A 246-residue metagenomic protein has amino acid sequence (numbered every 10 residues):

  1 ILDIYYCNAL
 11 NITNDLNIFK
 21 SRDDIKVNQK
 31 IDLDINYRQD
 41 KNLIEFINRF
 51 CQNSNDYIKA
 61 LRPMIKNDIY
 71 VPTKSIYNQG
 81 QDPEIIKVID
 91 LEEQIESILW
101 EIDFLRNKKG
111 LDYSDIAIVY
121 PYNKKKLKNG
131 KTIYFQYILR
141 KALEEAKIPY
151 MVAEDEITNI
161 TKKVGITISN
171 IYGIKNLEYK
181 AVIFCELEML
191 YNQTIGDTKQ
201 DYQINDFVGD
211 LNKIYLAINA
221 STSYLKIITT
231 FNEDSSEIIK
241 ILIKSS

Functional and structural regions predicted by a protein language model:
I1-Q81, K226, I238-S246: Conserved RecA-like helicase ATPase core segment that couples NTP binding/hydrolysis to strand translocation
R22, F50, E101-L105, K109: Hydrophobic helix-cap positions at the C-terminus of alpha-helices in RecA-like/P-loop ATPase nucleotide-binding cores
K30-I31, P83-I85, Y150, I168: Generic structural signal for residues in well-ordered beta-strands
I35, K87, Y120-Y122: Short glycine-centered, acidic/aromatic-flanked micro-motifs in structured strand/loop junctions that mark active-site
Q39, L43, K87-I98: Phosphate/oxyanion-binding active-site loops and adjacent basic polyanion-contact surfaces
E92-E96, D103-S246: Core RecA-like ATPase module of SF1/SF2 helicases and allied nucleic-acid translocases
